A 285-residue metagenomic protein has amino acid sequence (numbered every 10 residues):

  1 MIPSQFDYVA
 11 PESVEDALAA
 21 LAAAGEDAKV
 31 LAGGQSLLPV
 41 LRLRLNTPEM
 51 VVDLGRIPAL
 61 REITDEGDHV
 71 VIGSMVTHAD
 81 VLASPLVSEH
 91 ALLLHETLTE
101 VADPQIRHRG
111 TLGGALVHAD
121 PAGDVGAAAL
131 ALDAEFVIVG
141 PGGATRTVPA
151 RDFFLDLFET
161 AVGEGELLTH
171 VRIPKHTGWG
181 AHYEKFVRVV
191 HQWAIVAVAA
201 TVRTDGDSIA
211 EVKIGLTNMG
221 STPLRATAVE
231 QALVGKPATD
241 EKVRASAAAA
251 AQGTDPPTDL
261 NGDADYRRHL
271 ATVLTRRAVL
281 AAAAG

Functional and structural regions predicted by a protein language model:
M1-G285: C-terminal structural segment of proteins
